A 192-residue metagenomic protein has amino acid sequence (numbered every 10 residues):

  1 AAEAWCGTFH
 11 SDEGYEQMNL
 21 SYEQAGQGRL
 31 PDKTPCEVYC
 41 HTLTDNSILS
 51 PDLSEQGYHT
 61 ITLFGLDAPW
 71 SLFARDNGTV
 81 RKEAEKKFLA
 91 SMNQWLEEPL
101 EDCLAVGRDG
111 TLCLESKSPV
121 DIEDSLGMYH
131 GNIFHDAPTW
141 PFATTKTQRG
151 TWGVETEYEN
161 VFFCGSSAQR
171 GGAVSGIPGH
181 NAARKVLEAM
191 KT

Functional and structural regions predicted by a protein language model:
A1, S54-F64, T79-S91, G131-T192: C-terminal structured subdomain/cap of oxidoreductase catalytic cores
A1-L53: Mid-domain catalytic core of redox enzymes that form a hydrophobic substrate pocket/lid adjacent to a catalytic redox
G7-H10, L30, D76, V80 (+2 more regions): Catalytic cores of large soluble enzymes that bind and process phosphate-bearing ligands
P31-Y39, E98-Q169: A glycine-rich dinucleotide-binding beta-alpha-beta segment and adjacent secondary-structure elements that constitute
T44, P69, T139-W140: Short loop/turn segments at secondary-structure transitions that flank enzyme active sites
N46-L49, L72-F73, G171-A173: Short helix/loop capping segments that flank catalytic or ligand/cofactor-binding pockets
I61-L63, G78, E85-E115: C-terminal structural cap/anchor segments
G65-L72: A glycine- and small-residue-enriched flexible loop/hinge segment at structural boundaries
